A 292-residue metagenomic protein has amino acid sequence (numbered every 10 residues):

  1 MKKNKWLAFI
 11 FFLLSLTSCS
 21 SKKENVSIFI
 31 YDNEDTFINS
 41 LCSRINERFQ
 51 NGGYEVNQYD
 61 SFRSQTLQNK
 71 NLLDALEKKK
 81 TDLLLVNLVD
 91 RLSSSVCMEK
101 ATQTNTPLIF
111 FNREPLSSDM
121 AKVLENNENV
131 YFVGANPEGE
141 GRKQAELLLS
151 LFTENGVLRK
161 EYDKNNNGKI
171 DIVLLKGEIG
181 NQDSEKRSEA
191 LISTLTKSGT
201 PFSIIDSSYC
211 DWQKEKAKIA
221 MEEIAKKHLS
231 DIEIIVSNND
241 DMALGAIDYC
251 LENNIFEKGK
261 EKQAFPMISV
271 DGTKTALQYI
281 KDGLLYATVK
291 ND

Functional and structural regions predicted by a protein language model:
M1-K5: Positively charged n-region of N-terminal signal peptides that target proteins for export
T17-S18: C-terminal motif of bacterial Sec signal peptides marking the signal peptidase cleavage site
N25-R44, R48-F49, N57-L72, L88-R91 (+3 more regions): Extracytoplasmic "Venus flytrap"
F37-N51, E140-Q144, Q182-P201, A220 (+1 more regions): Short, solvent-exposed amphipathic alpha-helices that sit in or adjacent to ligand/effector-binding or catalytic
Q50-F62, K197-K214: Short beta-strand elements in bilobed, periplasmic/extracellular small-molecule ligand-binding domains
Q68, Y131-N167, A217, G272-A276 (+1 more regions): Hydrophobic alpha-helical segments within soluble ligand-binding/sensing domains
V86-T106, L191, S203-L277: Hydrophobic alpha-helical
E99-G139, K143, G168, T273-Y279: Flexible loop/hinge segments that line or gate small-molecule binding clefts
